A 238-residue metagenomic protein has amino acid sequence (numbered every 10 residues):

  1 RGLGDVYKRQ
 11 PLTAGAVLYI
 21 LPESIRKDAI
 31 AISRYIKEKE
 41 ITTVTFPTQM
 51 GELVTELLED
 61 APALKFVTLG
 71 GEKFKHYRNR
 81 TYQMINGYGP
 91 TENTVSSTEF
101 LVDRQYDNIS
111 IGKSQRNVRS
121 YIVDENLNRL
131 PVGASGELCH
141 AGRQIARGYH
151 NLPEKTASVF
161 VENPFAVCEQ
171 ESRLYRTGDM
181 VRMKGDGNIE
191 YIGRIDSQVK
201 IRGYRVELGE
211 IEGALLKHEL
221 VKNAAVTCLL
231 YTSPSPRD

Functional and structural regions predicted by a protein language model:
R1-Q10, Y231-P236: Conserved small/polar residues in nucleotide/adenosyl-binding loops
G4-T42, F100: Conserved AMP-binding/adenylation subdomain of ANL enzymes
D5, L21, F46-P47, L69-G71 (+4 more regions): Short hydrophobic "strand-cap" motifs at the C-terminus of beta-strands
G15, V44, V67, G203 (+1 more regions): Residue-level signal for inorganic ion chemistry
R26-A31, P47-M84, P90-T91, N117: Short gly/Ser/Thr-rich phosphate-binding loop of adenylate-forming enzymes
I41, A61-L64, Q115, V221: Core-facing hydrophobic residues within beta-strands of well-ordered domains
I85-N86, T98-S233, R237: AMP-dependent adenylate-forming
